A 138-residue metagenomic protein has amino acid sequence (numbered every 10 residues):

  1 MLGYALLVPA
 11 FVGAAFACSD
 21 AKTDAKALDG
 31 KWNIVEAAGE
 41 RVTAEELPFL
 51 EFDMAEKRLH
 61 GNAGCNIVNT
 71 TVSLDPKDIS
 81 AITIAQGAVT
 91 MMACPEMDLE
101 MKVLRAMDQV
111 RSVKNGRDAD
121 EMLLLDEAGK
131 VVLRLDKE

Functional and structural regions predicted by a protein language model:
M1-L2, K22: Intrinsically disordered, low-complexity polar segments enriched in Ser/Thr/Pro and acidic
G3-A14: Bacterial N-terminal signal peptides
A15-E138: Lipid interaction determinants
